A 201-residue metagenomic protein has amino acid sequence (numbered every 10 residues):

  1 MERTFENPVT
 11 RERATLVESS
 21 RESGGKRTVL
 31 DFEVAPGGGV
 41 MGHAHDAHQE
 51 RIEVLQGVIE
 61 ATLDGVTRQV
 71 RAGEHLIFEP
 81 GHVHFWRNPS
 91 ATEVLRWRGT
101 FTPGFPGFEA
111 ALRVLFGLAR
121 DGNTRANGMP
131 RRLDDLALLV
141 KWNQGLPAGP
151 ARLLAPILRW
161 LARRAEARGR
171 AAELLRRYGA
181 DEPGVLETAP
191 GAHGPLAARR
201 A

Functional and structural regions predicted by a protein language model:
E6-G42, H48: A short glycine-rich, His/Asp/Glu-containing loop-to-beta-strand
E22-S23, R51, G65-V83: Short acidic-glycine-tyrosine-enriched beta hairpin
A47-I59: Glycine- and acidic-residue-biased ligand/ion/polar-headgroup-sensing regions
P80-A111: Ligand-binding loop in jelly-roll beta-barrel domains
G107-H193: Alpha-helical membrane-targeting segments
